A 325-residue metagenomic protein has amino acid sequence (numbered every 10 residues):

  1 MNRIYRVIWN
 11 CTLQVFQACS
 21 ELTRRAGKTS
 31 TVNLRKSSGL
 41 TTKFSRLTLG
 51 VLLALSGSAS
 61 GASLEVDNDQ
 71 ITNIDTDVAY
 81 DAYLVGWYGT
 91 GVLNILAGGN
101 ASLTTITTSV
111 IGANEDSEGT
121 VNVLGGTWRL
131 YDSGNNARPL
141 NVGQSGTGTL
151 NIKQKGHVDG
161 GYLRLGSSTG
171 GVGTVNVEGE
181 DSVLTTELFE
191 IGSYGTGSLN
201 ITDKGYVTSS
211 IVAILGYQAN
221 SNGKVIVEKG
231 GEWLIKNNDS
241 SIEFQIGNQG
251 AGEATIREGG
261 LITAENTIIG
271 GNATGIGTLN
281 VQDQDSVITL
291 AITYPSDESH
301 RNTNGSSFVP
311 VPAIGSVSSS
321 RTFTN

Functional and structural regions predicted by a protein language model:
N2, S20, G39-T42, D297 (+2 more regions): General helical secondary-structure elements
N2-R3, W9-L13: An N-terminal, helix-rich hydrophobic module
I4-Y5, T90: Short loop/turn microsegments at loop-to-beta-strand junctions
C11-T12, Q17-C19, R24-S60: Gram-negative bacterial Sec-dependent N-terminal signal peptides
S60-N325: Beta-strand-rich extracellular passenger or scaffold domains
